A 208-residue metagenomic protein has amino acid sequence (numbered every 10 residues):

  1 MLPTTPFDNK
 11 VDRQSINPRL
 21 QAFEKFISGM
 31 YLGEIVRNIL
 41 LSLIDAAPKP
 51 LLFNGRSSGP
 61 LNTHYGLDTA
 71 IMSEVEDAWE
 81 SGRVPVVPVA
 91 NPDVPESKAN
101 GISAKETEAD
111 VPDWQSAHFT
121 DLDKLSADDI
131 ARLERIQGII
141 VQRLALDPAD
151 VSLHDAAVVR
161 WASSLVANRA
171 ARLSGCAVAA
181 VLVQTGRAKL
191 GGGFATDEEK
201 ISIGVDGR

Functional and structural regions predicted by a protein language model:
M1: Small-residue (GG/TT-enriched) beta-loop-alpha framework at ligand/catalytic clefts
N9-R208: ATP-binding/phosphotransfer module of carbohydrate and carboxylate kinases, centering on a glycine-rich
